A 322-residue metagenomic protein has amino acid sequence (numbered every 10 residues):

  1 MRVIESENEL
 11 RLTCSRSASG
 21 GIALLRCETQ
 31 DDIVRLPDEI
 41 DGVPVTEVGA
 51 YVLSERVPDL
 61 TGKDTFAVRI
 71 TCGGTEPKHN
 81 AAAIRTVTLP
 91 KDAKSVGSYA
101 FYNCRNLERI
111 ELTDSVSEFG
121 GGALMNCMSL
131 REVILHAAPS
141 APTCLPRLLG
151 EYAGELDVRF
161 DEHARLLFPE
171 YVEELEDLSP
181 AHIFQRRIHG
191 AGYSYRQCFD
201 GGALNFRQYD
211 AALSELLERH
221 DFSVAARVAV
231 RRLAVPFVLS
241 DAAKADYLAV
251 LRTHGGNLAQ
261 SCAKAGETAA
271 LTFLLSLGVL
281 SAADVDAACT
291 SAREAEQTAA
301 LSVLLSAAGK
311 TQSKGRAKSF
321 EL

Functional and structural regions predicted by a protein language model:
R2-I22, E28-T46, V57-S95, R105-E118 (+5 more regions): Structural signature of tandem-repeat unit edges
G49, S98, E267-L275, Q297-S306: Ankyrin repeat structural motif
M125-N126, R147-G150, Q297-A299: Short low-complexity, flexible loop/linker segments enriched in glycine and/or proline with clustered acidic
D241-A245, F273-L280, V303-T311: Ankyrin repeat domain, specifically the short helix-to-loop turn at the C-terminus of the second helix of each repeat
C262-G266, R293-E296: Hydrophobic/aromatic side-chain positions at a characteristic register within alpha-helices of tetratricopeptide repeats
A283-L322: Alpha-helical oligomerization segments
